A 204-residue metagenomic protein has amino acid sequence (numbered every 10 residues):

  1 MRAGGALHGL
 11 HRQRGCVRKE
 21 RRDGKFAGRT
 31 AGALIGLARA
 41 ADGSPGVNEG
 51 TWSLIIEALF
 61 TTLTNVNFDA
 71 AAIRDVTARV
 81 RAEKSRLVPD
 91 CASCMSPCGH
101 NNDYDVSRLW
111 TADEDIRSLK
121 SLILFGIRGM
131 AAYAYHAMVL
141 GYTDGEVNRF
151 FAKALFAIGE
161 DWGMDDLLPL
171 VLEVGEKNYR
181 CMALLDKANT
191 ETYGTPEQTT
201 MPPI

Functional and structural regions predicted by a protein language model:
M1-I204: Metallocofactor- and cofactor-centric catalytic cores in central/energy metabolism, strongly enriched
